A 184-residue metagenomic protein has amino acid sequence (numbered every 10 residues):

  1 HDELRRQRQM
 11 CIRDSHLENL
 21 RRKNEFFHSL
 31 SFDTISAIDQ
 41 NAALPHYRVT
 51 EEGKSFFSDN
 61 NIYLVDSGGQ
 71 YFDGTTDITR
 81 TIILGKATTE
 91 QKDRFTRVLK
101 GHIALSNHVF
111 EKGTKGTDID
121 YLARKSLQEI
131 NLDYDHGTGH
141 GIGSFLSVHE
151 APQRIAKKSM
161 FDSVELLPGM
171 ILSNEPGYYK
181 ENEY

Functional and structural regions predicted by a protein language model:
H1-I12: Single conserved hydrophobic/aromatic residue that forms the stacking wall/gate of nucleotide- or nucleobase-binding
R13-F32, Y121, K125-N131: Amphipathic alpha-helical
L17, S36, N60, V98: Conserved hydrophobic/aromatic pocket- or pore-lining residues that grip, position, or stack substrates in active sites
L30-A43, G137-R154: Short, basic/aromatic beta-hairpin or loop at an interaction surface
A43-D73, E150-Y184: Acidic/histidine-enriched ion/cofactor-binding microenvironments in catalytic or ligand-binding pockets
G74-I83, V98-S106, S147-H149, R154-A156: Short acidic (Asp/Glu) and glycine-rich catalytic loops that position anionic groups and cofactors
T75-K92, Y184: Short, compositionally biased
F95, L99, A104-T117, S126: Extended C-terminal subregions enriched in glycine
